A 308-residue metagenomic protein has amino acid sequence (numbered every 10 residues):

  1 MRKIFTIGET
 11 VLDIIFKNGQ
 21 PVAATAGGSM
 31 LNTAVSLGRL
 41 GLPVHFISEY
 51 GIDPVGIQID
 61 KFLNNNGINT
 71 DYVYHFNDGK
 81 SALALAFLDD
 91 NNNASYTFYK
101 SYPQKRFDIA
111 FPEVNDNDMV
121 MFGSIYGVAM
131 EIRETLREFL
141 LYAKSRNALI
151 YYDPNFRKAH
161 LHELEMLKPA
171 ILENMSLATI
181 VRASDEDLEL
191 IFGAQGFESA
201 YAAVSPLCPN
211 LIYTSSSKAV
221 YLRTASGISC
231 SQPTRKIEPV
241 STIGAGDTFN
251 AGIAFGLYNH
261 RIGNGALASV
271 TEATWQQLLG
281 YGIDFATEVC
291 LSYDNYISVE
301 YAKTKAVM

Functional and structural regions predicted by a protein language model:
M1-N69: Glycine-rich phosphate/adenosyl-contacting loop at the front of the ribokinase-like
T10, S29, I125, P154 (+1 more regions): Active-site metal-binding loops of divalent metal-dependent hydrolases
T33-P43, L88, G256-Y258, I262: Alpha-helix C-terminal capping segments
P43-S124, K305-M308: Conserved N-terminal subdomain of the carbohydrate kinase-like
V44, T70, I150-Y151, L211: Hydrophobic beta-strand scaffold residues
E113-N115, N174-M175, S205: A short, aliphatic-rich alpha-helical micro-motif
V128-Y201, K218-A219: Conserved beta-alpha-beta core of the PfkB/ribokinase-like small-molecule kinase fold
L141, F197-M308: Conserved phosphate-binding/catalytic region of the ribokinase-like
